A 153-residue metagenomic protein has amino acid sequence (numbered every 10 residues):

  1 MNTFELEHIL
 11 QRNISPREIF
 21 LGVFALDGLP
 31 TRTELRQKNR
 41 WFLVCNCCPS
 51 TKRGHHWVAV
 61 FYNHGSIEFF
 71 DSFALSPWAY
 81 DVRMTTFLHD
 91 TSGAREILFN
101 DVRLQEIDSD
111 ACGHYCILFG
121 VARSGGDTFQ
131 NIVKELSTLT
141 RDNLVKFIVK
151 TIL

Functional and structural regions predicted by a protein language model:
M1-G22, E106-S124, K134, T138-D142 (+1 more regions): Cysteine-nucleophile protease catalytic domains, especially the papain-like/related folds used in DUB/UBL proteases
M1-V58, Y62-I67: Cysteine protease catalytic domains with a Cys-His-Asp triad
R32-T33, M84-L88, V145: Short amphipathic alpha-helical segments and helix-helix/interface helices
N39-G125: Cysteine protease-like catalytic core of ubiquitin/ubiquitin-like
Q130-N131: Extended recognition patches within non-cytosolic domains
